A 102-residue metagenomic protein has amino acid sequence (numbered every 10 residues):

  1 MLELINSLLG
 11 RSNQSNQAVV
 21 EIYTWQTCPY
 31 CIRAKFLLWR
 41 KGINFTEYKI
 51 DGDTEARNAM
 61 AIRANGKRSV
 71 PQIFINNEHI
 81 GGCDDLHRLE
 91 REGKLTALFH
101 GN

Functional and structural regions predicted by a protein language model:
M1-L8: Secretory/periplasmic and organellar redox-cofactor proteins
L8-T46: Local sequence-structure signature of Cys/Sec-based thiol-disulfide redox active-site neighborhoods
S12-Q14, P71, H87: Short secondary-structure boundary/capping segments
P29, E55, G81: Short alpha-helical
I32-T46, I50, T54-R57, R88 (+1 more regions): Soluble, non-transmembrane catalytic domains of enzymes that act on hydrophobic metabolites at membranes
I50-R68, K94-G101: Thioredoxin-like thiol-disulfide oxidoreductase module
N65-F74, D84: Structural micro-motif
I75-N102: Non-catalytic, surface beta->alpha helical segment in thiol-disulfide oxidoreductase systems
